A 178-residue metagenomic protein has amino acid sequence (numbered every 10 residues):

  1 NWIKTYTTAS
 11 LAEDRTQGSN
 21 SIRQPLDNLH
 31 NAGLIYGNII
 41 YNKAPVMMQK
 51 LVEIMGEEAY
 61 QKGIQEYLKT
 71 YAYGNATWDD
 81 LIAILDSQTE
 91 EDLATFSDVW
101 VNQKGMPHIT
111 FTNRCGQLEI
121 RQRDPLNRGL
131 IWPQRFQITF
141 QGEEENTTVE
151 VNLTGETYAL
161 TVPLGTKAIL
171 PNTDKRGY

Functional and structural regions predicted by a protein language model:
N1-G129: Hydrophobic alpha-helical and helix-loop surface patches within well-folded domains that function as non-catalytic
D92-A94, M106-N172: Beta-strand-rich binding/interaction modules
T173-Y178: Short acidic/polar inter-strand loop motif in beta-rich domains
